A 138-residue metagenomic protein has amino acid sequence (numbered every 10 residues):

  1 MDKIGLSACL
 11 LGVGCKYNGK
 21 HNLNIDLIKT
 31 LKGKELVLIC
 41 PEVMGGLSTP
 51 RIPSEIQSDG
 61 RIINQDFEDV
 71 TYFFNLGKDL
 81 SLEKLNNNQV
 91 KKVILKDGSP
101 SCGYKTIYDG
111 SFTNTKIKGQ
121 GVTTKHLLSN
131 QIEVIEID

Functional and structural regions predicted by a protein language model:
M1-G5: Extreme N-terminal starter segment of soluble prokaryotic enzymes
C9, K96-S99: Short, well-ordered beta-to-alpha junction loops that form the rim of enzyme active sites and present histidine/acidic
G12-G19: Short N-terminal binding/cap micro-motifs at the start of the first secondary-structure element
N22-I63: Short, surface-exposed acidic-centric catalytic microdomains
M44, S54-I56, G60-K84, T115-D138: Divalent-metal-activated hydrolytic enzyme cores
G45-G46, P100-G103: Short, active-site-adjacent cap segments at secondary-structure transitions
V90-K96: Short glycine-rich phosphate-binding loop at a beta-alpha junction
Y108, T113-N114: Catalytic phosphate/metal-binding cores of nucleic-acid and nucleotide-processing enzymes, i.e., regions that mediate
